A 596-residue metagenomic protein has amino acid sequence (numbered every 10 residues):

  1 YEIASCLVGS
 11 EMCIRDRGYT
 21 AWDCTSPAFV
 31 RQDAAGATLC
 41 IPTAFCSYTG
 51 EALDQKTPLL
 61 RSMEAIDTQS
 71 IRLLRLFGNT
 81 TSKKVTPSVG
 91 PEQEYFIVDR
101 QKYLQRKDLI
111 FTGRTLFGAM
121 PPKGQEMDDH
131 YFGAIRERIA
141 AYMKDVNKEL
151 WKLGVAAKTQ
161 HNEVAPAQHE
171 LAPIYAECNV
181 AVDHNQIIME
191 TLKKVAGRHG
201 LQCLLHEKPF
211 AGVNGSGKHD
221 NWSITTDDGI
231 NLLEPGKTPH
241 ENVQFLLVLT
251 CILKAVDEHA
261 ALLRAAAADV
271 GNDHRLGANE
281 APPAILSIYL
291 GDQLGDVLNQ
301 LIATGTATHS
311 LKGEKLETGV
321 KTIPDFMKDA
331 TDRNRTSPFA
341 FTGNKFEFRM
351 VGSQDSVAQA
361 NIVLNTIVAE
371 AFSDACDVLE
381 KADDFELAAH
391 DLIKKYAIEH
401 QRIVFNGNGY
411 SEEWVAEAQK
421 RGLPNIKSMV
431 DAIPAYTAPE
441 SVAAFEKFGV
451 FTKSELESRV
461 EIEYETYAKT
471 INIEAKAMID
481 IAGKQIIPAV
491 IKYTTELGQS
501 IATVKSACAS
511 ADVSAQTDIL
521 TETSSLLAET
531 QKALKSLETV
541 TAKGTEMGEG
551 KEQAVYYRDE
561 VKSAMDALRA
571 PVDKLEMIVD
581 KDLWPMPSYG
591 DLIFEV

Functional and structural regions predicted by a protein language model:
Y1-I14: Single conserved hydrophobic/aromatic residue that forms the stacking wall/gate of nucleotide- or nucleobase-binding
M12-C13, D384-E386, D391: Active-site loops and adjacent core secondary-structure elements that bind or stabilize anionic groups
R15-T49, S62, F245-N272, A340-E347 (+1 more regions): Mobile "lid/hinge" segments at catalytic clefts and subdomain interfaces of large enzymes
R17-D33, D67-K83, P87-D108, E137-Q160 (+2 more regions): Conserved alpha/beta core surface patches that mediate binding of polyanionic ligands
P27-T57, L109-H130, H161-L171, M350: Residues forming anionic-ligand binding surfaces in small-molecule and nucleic-acid pockets of primarily soluble enzymes
L109-K144, V164, H169-V182, Q186-E190 (+7 more regions): Loop-rich catalytic cores of soluble enzymes, especially ATP-dependent carboxylate-amine ligases and other
T250, H259, A281-P324, K328 (+4 more regions): C-terminal catalytic subdomain
I393, I398-V596: C-terminal amphipathic alpha-helical interaction region
